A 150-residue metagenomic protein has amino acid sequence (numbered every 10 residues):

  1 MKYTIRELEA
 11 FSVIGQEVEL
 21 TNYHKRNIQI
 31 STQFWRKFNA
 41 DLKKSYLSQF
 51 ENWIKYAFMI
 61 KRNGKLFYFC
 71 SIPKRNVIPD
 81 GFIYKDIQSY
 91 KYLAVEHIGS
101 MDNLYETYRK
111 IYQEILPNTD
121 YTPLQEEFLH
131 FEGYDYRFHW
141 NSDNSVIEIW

Functional and structural regions predicted by a protein language model:
M1-W150: A solvent-exposed interaction/effector surface
